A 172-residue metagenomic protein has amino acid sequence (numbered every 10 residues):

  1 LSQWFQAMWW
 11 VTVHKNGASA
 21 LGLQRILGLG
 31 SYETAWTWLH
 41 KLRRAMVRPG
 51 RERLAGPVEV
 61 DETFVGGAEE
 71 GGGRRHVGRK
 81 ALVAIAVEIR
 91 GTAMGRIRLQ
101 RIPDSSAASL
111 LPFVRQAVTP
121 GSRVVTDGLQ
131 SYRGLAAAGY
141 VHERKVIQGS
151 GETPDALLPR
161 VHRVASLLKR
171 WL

Functional and structural regions predicted by a protein language model:
L1-L172: Residue-level recognition of single "structural anchor" positions that define or cap local secondary structure
